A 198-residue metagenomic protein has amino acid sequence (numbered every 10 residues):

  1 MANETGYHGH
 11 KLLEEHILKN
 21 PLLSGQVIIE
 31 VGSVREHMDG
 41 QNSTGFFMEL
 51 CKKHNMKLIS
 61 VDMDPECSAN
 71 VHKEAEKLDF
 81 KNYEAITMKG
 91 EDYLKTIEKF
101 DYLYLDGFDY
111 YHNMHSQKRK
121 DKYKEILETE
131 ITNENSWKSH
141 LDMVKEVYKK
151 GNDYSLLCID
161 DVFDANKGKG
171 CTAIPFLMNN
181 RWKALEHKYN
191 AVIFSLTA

Functional and structural regions predicted by a protein language model:
M1-A198: A short alpha-helical cap/connector motif
